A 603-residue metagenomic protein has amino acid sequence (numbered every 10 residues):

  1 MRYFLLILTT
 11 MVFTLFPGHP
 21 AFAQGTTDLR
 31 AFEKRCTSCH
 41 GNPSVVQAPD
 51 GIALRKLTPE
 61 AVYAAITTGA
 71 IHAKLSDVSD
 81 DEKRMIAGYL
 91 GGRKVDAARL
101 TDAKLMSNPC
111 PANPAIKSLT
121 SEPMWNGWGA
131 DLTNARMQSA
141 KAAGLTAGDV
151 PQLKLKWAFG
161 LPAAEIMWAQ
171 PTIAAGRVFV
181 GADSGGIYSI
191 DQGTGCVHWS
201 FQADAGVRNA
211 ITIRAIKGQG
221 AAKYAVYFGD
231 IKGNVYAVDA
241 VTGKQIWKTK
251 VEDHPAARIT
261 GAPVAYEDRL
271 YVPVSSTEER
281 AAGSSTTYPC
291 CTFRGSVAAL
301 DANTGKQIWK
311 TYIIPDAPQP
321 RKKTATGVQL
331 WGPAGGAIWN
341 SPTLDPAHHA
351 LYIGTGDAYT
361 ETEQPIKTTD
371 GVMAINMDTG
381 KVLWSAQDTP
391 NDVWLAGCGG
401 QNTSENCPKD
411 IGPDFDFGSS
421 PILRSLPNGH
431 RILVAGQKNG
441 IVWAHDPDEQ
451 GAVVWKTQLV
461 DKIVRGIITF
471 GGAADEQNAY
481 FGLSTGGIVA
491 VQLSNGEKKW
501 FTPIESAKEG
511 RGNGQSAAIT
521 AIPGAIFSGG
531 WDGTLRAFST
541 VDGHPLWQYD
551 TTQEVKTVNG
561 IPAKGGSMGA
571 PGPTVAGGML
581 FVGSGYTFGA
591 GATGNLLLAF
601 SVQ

Functional and structural regions predicted by a protein language model:
M1-Y3: N-terminal secretory signal peptides that target proteins for export/translocation
L5-G18: Bacterial N-terminal signal peptides
G18-F32, A103-S107, P111-A112: Electrostatic cytochrome c docking/interface patches
T26-E33, T37-K74: Gly/Gly-Pro-rich "capping" loops immediately C-terminal to redox-active cysteine motifs in periplasmic/lumenal
V46-A48, L132-S139, A163-A169, Y188 (+1 more regions): Short, solvent-exposed loop/turn elements at domain surfaces
K74-D102: C-terminal capping alpha-helices of c-type cytochrome domains
K104-L155, I313, A317-P318: Blade/loop signatures of beta-propeller domains
A147-P162, I187-V207, I213-A222, F228-A257 (+7 more regions): Extracytoplasmic/lumenal domain signature
